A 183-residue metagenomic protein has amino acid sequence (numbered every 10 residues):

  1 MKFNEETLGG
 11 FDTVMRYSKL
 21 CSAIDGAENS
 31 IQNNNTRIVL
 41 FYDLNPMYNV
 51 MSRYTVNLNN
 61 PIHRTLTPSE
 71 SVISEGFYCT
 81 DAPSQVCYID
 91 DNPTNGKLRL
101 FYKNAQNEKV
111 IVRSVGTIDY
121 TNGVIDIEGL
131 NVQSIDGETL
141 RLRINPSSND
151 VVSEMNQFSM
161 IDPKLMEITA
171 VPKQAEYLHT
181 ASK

Functional and structural regions predicted by a protein language model:
M1-T55, T121, E128, Q174-K183: Acidic, low-complexity glycine/serine/threonine-rich segments
R16, R37, R53, R64 (+3 more regions): Arginine residue identity/basic-tract feature
V39, P46-Y48, R64-L66, D126 (+2 more regions): Residues in flexible loops and secondary-structure boundaries
Y42-L44, N60-I62, I144-S148: Beta-strand elements of well-folded, non-transmembrane domains
N45-P46, M51-R53, L58, H63-E75 (+1 more regions): Compositionally biased, low-complexity/repeat regions
P68-K109: Structural flexibility/helix-modulation signal
T94-L98, Q106-K183: Surface-exposed interaction regions enriched in Ser/Thr/Asp/Glu that occur as long low-complexity tracts or repetitive
